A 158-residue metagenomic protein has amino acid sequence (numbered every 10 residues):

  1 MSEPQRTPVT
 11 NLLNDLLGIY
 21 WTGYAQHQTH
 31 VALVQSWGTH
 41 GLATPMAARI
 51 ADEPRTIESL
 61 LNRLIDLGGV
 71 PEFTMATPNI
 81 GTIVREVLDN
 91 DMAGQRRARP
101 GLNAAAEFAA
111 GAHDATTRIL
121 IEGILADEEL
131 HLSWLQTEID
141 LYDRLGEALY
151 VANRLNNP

Functional and structural regions predicted by a protein language model:
M1-P158: Iron-associated oxidoreductase/ferritin-like identity signal
